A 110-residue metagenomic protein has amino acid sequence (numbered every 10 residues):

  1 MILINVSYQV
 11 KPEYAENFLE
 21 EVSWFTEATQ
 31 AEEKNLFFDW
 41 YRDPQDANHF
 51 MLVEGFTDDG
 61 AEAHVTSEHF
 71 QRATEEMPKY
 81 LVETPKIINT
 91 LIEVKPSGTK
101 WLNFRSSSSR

Functional and structural regions predicted by a protein language model:
M1-I2, N17, E32-E33: Short, flexible segments with low predicted structural confidence
I2-Q9, D39-V65: Short, well-ordered beta-strand segments in beta-rich or mixed alpha/beta enzyme and ligand-binding folds
Q9-N17: Short, surface-exposed ligand-recognition loops at beta-strand->loop->(often short) alpha-helix junctions that present
E13, A47, R72: Short alpha-helical
A15, D58, Q71, V94-K95: Alpha-helix N-cap/helix-start and coil->helix boundary motif
F18-V22: Short amphipathic alpha-helix in the N-lobe of protein kinase catalytic domains
W24-L36, G55-I88: An amphipathic, aromatic/His-enriched active-site/gating alpha helix that lines ligand/cofactor pockets
Y41-N48, E75-R110: Glycine-rich beta-strand-turn "strand-cap" elements at beta-sheet edges
